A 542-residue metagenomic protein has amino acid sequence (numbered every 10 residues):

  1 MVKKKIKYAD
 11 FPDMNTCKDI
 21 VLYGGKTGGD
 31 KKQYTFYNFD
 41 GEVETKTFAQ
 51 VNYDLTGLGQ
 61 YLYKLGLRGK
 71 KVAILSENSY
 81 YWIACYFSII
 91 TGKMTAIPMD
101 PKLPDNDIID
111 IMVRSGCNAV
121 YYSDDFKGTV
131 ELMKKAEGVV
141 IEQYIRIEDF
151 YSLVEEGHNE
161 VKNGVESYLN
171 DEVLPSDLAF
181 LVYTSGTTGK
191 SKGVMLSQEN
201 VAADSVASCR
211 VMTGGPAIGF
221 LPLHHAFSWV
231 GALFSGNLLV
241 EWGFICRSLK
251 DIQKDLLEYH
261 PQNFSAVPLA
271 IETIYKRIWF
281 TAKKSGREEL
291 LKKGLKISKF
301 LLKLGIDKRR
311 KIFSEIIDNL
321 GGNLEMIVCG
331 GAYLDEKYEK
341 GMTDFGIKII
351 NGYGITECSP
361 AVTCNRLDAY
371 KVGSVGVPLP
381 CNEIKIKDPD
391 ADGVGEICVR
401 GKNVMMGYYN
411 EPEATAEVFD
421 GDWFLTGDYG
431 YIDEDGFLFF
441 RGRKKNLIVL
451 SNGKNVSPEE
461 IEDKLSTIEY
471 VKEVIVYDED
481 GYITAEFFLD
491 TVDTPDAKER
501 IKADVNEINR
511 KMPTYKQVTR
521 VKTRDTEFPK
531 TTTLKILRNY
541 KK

Functional and structural regions predicted by a protein language model:
G29-K32, N159-Y183, K190, V211-P216: Conserved pre-ATP/AMP-binding loop-to-beta segment of ANL
Y34-S79, I83-F87, P104-I109: Conserved AMP-binding/adenylate-forming core of the ANL superfamily
T45-A49, A179-D204: Conserved AMP-binding A3 loop
T91-E156, G481, L489-D493: Structural core segment of the AMP-binding/adenylate-forming
P101-M133, A202-I218, L249-N263: Conserved ATP-dependent adenylate/AMP-binding module captured primarily in the ANL superfamily
A202-P216, L223-F313, N323, K348: Conserved AMP-binding/adenylation subdomain of ANL enzymes
K308-L438, K444-L447, E462: Conserved AMP-binding/adenylate-forming
G401, M406-G407, Y429-K516: AMP-binding/adenylate-forming catalytic core of the ANL superfamily
